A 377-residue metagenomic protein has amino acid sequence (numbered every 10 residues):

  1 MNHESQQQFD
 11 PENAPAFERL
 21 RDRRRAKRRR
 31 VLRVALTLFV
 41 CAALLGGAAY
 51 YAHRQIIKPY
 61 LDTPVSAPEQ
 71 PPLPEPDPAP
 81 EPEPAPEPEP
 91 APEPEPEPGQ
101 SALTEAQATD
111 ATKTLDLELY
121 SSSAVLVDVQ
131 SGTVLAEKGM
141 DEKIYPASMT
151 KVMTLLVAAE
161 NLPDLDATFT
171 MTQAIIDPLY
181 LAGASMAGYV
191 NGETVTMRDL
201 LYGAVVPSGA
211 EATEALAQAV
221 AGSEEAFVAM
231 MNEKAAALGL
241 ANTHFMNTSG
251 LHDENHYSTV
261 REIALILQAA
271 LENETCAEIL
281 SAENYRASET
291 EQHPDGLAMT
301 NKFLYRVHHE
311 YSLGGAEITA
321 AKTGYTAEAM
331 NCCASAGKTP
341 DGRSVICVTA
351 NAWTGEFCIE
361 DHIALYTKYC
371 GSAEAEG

Functional and structural regions predicted by a protein language model:
M1-L32: N-terminal Lys/Arg-rich, disordered targeting/topogenic segments
N2, T109-A111, L115-L119, S123 (+1 more regions): Penicillin-recognizing serine hydrolase domain
R24, R28-L36, P146, E193 (+1 more regions): Structural motif marking the loop-to-transmembrane transition
R29-V34, A49-A67, T319, G324 (+2 more regions): Conserved SxxK-family serine transpeptidase/carboxypeptidase catalytic domain of penicillin-binding proteins
A35-A48: Hydrophobic membrane-insertion alpha-helices, especially the h-region of bacterial N-terminal signal peptides
I56-L117, L126, S131: N-terminal, intrinsically disordered, polar/charged segments of Gram-positive cell-envelope systems that serve as
E95-R261, A270: Active-site-adjacent loops and short helices of periplasmic peptidoglycan-processing enzymes
